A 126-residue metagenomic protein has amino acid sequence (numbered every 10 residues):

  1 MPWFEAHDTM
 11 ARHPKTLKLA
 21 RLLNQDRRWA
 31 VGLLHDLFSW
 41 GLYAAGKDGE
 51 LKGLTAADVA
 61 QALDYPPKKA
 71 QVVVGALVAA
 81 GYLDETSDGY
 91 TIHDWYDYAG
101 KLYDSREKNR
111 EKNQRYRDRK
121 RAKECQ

Functional and structural regions predicted by a protein language model:
M1-T91, Y96-A99, Y103-D104: Positively charged, structured surface patches that bind polyanionic biopolymers
K101-C125: Basic DNA-binding region of bZIP-type proteins
